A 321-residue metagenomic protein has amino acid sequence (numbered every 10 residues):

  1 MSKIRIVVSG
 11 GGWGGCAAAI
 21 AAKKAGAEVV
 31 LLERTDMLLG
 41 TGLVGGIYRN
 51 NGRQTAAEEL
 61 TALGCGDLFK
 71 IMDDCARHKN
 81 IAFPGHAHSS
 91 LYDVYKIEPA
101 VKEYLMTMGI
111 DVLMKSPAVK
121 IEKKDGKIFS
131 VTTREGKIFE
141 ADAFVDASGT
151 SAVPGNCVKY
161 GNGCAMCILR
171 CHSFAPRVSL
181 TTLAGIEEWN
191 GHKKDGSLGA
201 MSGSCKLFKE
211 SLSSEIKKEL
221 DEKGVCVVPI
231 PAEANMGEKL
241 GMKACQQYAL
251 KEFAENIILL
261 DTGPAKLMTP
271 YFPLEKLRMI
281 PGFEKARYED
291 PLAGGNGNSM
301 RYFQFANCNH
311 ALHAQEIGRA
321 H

Functional and structural regions predicted by a protein language model:
S2-G14: Beta1/beta-strand and adjacent pyrophosphate-binding region of the FAD-binding site in flavoprotein oxidoreductases
I4, A27, F129: Nucleotide donor/acceptor-binding cores
G12-W13, M37, C308: Residue-level detector of alpha-helix initiation sites
A21, A27-E28, E33-P117, G161-A184: Conserved N-terminal/central alpha/beta ligand/cofactor-binding core
R77-V94, S130, G196-S204, N256-P264: Helix-loop-beta segment of a Rossmann-like dinucleotide-binding subdomain
V112-E252, P273-K276: Predominantly flavin-linked oxidoreductase catalytic cores and closely associated redox partners
A244-H313: C-terminal catalytic lobe of FAD-dependent flavoproteins
A320-H321: Conserved small/polar residues in nucleotide/adenosyl-binding loops
